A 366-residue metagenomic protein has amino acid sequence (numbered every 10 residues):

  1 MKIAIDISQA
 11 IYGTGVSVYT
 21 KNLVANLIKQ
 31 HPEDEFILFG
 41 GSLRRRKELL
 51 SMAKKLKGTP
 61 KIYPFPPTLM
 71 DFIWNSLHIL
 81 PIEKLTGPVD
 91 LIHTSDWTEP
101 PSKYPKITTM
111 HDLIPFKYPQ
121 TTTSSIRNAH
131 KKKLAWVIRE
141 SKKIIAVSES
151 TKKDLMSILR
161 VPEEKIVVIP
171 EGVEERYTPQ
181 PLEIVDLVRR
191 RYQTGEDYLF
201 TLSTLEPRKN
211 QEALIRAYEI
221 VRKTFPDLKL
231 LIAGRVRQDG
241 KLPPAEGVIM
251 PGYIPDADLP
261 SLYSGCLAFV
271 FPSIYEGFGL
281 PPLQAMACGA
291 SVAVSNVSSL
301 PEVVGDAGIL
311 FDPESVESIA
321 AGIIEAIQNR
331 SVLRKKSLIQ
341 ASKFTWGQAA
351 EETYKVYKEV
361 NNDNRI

Functional and structural regions predicted by a protein language model:
M1-I366: Carbohydrate transferase catalytic cores enriched for Leloir-type hexosyltransferases
